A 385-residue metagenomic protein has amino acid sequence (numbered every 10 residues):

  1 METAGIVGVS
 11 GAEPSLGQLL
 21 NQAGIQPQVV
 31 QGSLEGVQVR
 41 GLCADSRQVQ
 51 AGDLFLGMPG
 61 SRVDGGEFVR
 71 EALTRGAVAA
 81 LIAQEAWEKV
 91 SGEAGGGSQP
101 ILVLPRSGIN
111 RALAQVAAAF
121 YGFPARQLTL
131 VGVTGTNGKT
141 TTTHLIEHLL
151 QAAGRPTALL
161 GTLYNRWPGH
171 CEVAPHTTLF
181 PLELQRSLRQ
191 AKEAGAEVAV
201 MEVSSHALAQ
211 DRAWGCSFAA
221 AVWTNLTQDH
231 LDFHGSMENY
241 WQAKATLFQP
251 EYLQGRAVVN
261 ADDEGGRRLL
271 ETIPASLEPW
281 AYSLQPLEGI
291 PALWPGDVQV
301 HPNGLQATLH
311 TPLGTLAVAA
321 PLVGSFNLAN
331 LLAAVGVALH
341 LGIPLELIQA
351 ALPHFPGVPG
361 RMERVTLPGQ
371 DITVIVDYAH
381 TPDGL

Functional and structural regions predicted by a protein language model:
M1-Q115, E264, P291, A319 (+3 more regions): N-terminal leader/targeting and accessory segments in enzymes
L20, R111-A261, G265-S276, T311 (+2 more regions): Phosphate-binding loop of NTP-binding sites
C43-S46, A118-P124, R361-R364: A short, basic/flexible loop-to-alpha-helix module at the beginning of a structural domain
G65, L184, L385: Aromatic/hydrophobic pocket-lining residues that form the small-molecule binding cavity in soluble enzyme cores
A80-Q84, L159-L163, I348: A short glycine-rich beta-strand->turn/loop micro-motif centered on a GG-aromatic cluster
E88-V90, A194, A209, F218-V374: Acidic, Mg2+-coordinating active-site environments of NTP-dependent enzymes
G95-R106, E172-P175, A219, A275-W280 (+1 more regions): Active-site regions of enzymes building and remodeling cell-envelope glycoconjugates
G357-V358, Y378-L385: Glycine-rich phosphate/pyrophosphate-binding beta-alpha loops
